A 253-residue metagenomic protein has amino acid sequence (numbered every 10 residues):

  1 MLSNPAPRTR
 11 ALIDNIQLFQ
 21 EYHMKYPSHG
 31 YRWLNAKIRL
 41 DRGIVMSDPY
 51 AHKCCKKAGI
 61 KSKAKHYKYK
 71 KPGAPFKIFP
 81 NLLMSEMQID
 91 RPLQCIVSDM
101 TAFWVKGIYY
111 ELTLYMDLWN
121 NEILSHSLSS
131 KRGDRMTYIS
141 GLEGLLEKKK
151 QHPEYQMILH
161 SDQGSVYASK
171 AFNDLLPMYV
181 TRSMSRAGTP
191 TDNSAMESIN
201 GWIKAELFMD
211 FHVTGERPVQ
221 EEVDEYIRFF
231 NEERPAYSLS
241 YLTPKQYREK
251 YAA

Functional and structural regions predicted by a protein language model:
M1-R91, T189, T243-Y251: Basic, flexible linker segments flanking DNA-binding modules in nucleic acid-interacting mobile-element proteins
P72-A74, S161-Q163, S169-K170, M184-K204 (+2 more regions): RNase H-like two-metal-ion nuclease catalytic core shared by retroviral integrases and related mobile-element nucleases
S85, I89-L124, L128-R132: An active-site-proximal beta-strand-loop segment
E122-H126, R182-S185, F208-D210: Short small-residue beta-strand/loop micro-motif enriched in glycine and branched aliphatics
S127-H152: Active-site beta-loop-alpha junctions of metal-dependent nucleic acid enzymes, especially the RNase H-like/DDE
K150-A168: Cysteine/selenocysteine-centered motifs that mediate thiol-based redox chemistry or coordinate metal-sulfur cofactors
N173, P177, W202-A253: C-terminal domain-tail junction helix/linker
